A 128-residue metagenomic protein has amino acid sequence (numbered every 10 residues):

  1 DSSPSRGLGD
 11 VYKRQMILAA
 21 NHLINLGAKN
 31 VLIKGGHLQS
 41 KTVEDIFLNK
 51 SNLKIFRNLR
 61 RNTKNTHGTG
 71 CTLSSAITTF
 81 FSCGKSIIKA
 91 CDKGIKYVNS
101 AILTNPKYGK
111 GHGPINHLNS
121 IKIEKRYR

Functional and structural regions predicted by a protein language model:
D1-Y12: Single conserved hydrophobic/aromatic residue that forms the stacking wall/gate of nucleotide- or nucleobase-binding
G9, H37-L38, G70-T72, A76 (+1 more regions): Gly/Ser/Thr-rich beta-alpha loop segments that engage phosphate groups in nucleotides
D10-M16, S82-D92: Short, charged, surface-exposed loops that flank catalytic or proteolytic processing sites
I17-N58, N62-T63, Y108: Conserved phosphate-donor
L38, C83, I121: Active-site-adjacent loop and "lid" segments of alpha/beta metabolic enzymes
T63-I87: Short, small-residue alpha-helix embedded
I88-R128: Charged C-terminal helix
